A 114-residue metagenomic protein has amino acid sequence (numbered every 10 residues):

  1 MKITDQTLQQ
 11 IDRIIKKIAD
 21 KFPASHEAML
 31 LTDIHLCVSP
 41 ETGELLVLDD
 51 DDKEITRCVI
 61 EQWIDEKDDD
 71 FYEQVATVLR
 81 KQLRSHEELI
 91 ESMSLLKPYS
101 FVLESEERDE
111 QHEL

Functional and structural regions predicted by a protein language model:
M1-E41: Long, hydrophobic N-terminal alpha-helical segment
K2, M29, E44, W63 (+2 more regions): Generic preference for well-ordered secondary structure
K2, Q6-Q9, R13, E66 (+2 more regions): Alpha-helix boundary/N-cap detector
K21-P23, G43-L45, H86, Y99-V102: Aromatic/pi-system hotspot detector in well-structured domains
T32-L46, S100-F101, E110: Short glycine/threonine-rich beta-strand-turn micro-motifs
L45-E66, E110-L114: Intrinsically disordered, low-complexity regulatory segments enriched in Ser/Thr/Pro and charged residues
K67-L114: Amphipathic protein-protein interaction modules
